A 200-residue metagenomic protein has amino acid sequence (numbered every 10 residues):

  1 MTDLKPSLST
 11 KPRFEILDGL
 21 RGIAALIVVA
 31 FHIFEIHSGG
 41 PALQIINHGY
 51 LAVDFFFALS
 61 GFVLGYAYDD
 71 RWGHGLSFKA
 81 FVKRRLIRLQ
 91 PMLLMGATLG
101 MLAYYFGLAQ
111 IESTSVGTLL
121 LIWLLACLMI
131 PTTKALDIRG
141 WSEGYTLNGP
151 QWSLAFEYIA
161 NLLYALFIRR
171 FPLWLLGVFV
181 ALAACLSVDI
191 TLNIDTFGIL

Functional and structural regions predicted by a protein language model:
M1-I16: Short, Lys/Arg-rich, polar N-terminal cytosolic tail immediately upstream of the first transmembrane signal-anchor
T2-D3, V53-I87, M92-S113: Juxtamembrane transmembrane-helix termini
P12-D70, I87-L93, D195: Functionally critical transmembrane alpha-helices in membrane proteins and complexes, commonly lining
L26-F34, L102-Y105, A181-N193: Aromatic-anchored segments of alpha-helical transmembrane domains
I27-A30, G61-Y66, T98-L102, Y158-P172: Membrane-interfacial alpha-helical segments at the cytosolic side of multi-pass membrane proteins
G40-I45, E143-L147, D189-G198: Membrane-interface helix caps and helix-loop-helix hairpins in membrane proteins
L89-Y158, L186-V188: Membrane-interface helix-loop-helix regions
F156-L186, L192: Solvent-exposed interhelical
